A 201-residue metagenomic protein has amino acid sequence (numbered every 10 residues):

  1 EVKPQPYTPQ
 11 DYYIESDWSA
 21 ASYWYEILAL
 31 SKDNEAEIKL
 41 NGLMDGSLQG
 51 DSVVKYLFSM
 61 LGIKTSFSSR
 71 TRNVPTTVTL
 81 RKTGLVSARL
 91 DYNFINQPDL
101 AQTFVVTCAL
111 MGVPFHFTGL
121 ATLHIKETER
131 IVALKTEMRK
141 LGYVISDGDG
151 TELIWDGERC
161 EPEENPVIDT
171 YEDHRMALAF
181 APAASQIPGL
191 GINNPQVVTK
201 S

Functional and structural regions predicted by a protein language model:
E1-S201: Short, structured segments at the rim of ligand-binding sites
